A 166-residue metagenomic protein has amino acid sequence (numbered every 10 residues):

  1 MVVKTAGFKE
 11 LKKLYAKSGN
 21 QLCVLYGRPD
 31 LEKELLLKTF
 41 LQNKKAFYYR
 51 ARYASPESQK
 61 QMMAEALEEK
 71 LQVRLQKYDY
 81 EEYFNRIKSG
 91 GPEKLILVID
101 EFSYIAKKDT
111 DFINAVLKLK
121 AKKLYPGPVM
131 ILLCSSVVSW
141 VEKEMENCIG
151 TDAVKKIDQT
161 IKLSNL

Functional and structural regions predicted by a protein language model:
M1-L166: Phosphate-binding site recognition
